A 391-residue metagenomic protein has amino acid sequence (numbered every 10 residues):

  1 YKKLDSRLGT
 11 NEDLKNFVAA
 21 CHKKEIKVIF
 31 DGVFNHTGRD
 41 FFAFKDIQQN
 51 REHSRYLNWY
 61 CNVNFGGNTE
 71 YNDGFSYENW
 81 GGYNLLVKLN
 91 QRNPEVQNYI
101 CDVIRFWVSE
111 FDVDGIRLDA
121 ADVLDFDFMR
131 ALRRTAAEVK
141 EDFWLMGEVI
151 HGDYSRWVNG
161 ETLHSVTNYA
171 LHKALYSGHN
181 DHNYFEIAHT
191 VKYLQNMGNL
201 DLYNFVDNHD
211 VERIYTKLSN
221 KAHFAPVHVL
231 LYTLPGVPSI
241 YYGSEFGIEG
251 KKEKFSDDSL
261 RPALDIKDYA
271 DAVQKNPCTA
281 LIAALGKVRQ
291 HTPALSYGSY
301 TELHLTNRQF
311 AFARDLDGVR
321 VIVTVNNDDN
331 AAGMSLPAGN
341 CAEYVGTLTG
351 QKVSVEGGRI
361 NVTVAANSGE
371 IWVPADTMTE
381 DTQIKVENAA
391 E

Functional and structural regions predicted by a protein language model:
Y1-E110, L132-E138, S155: Substrate-binding/active-site clefts of carbohydrate-active enzymes
Y1-T10, G82-Q97, D114-V123, H172-H179 (+2 more regions): The substrate-binding groove and active-site-proximal loops of carbohydrate-active enzymes, especially glycoside
V18, H22-I26, H36, F41-Q48 (+10 more regions): Active-site-proximal helices and loops of the catalytic beta/alpha 8
I29-F30, R117, M146, F205 (+1 more regions): A structural signal for short, well-ordered beta-strand segments and their strand-loop junctions that often border
L231-E249: Substrate-binding cleft of secreted/luminal carbohydrate-active enzymes
A338-G350: Solvent-exposed beta-hairpin/edge-strand motifs
E356-A390: C-terminal beta-strand-rich structural cap/linker in extracellular carbohydrate-active enzymes
